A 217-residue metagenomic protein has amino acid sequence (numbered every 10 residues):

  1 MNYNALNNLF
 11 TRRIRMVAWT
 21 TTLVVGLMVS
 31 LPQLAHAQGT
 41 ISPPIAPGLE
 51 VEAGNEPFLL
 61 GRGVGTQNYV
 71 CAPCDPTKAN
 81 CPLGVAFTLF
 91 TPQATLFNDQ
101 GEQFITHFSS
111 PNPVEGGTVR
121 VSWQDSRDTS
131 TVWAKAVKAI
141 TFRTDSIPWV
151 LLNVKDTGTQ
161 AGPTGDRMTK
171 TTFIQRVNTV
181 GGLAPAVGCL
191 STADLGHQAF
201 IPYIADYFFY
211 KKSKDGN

Functional and structural regions predicted by a protein language model:
M1-R13: N-terminal secretory signal peptides that target proteins for export/translocation
T11-W19, Q38-S42: N-terminal targeting and processing segments of secreted/endomembrane and organelle-targeted proteins
T20-S30: Bacterial N-terminal signal peptides
L31-A37: Sec/Tat signal peptide C-region and signal peptidase I cleavage site
Q38-V70, D75-N217: Primary mode marks residue(s) on the alpha4-beta5-alpha5 output face of response regulator receiver
